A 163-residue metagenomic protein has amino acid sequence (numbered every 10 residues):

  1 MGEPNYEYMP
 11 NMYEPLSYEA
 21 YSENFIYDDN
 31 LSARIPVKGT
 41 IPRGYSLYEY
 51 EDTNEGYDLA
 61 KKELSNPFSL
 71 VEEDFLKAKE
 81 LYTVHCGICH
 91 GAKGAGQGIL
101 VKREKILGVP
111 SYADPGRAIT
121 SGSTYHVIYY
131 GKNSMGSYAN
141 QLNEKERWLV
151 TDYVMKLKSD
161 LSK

Functional and structural regions predicted by a protein language model:
M1-L70, L142-T151: Periplasmic c-type cytochrome electron-transfer domains
G2, D114, S137-N140: Short, charged/polar micro-motifs that form catalytic or ligand-binding hotspots
M9-P15, F75, K79, G91 (+1 more regions): Gly/Gly-Pro-rich "capping" loops immediately C-terminal to redox-active cysteine motifs in periplasmic/lumenal
N11, P67, S111, S134-S137: Conserved beta-strand positions that form and line the central face of beta-propeller blades
E51-E80, K93-G96, K105-L107: Short basic alpha-helical hairpin corresponding to helix-turn-helix/winged-helix-like nucleic-acid-binding
A78-K93, V150-V154: The canonical Cys-X-X-Cys-His
V84, G96, N133: Glycine-centered loop/turn positions within well-structured domains that cap or flank conserved ligand/cofactor-binding
G122-S134, A139-K163: C-terminal capping alpha-helices of c-type cytochrome domains
